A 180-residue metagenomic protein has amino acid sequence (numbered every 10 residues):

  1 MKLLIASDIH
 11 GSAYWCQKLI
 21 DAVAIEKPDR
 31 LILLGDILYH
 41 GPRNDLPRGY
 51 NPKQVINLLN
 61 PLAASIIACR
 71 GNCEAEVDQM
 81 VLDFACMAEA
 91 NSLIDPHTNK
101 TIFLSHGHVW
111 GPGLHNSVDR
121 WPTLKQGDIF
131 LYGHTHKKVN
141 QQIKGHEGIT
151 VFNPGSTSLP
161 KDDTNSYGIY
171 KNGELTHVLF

Functional and structural regions predicted by a protein language model:
M1, K100-T101: Short, surface-exposed connector motifs at secondary-structure boundaries
M1-A13, D29-R30, D95, I149-N153 (+2 more regions): Amphipathic repeat-derived elements
K2-P96: Core catalytic region of metal-dependent phosphoesterases/phosphodiesterases, especially metallo-beta-lactamase-like
I5-S7, L31-D36, I66-N72, F103-H106 (+2 more regions): Active-site neighborhood of phospho(di)ester-bond hydrolases with catalytic His/Asp-centered motifs
Q17, P42, H106, Y170-G173: Generic signature of intrinsically disordered, low-complexity segments enriched in small/polar residues
T101, H108-F180: Conserved beta-sheet core of the metallophosphoesterase superfamily
